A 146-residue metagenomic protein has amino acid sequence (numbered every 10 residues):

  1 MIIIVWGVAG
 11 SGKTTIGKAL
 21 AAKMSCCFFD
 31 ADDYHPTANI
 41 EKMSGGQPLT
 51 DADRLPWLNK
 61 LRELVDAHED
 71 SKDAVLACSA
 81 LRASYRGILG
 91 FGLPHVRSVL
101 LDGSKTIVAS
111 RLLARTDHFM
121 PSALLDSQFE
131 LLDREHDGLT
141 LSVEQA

Functional and structural regions predicted by a protein language model:
I2: Walker A (P-loop) ATP-phosphate-binding motif of ABC ATPase nucleotide-binding domains
V5: Hydrophobic anchor at the beta1->P-loop junction of P-loop NTPases
V8: P-loop (Walker A) phosphate-binding loop of NTP-binding proteins
S11, K18-E63: Conserved substrate/cofactor phosphate-moiety recognition/catalytic segment in nucleotide-dependent phosphotransferases
H35, L81-R82, S104-I107: Conserved nucleotide-binding/hydrolysis micro-motifs of P-loop NTPases
D70-A77, R97: Loop/turn-to-beta-strand initiation segments
G90-L112: Conserved phosphate-donor/acceptor-positioning beta-strand/loop module used by diverse small-molecule
A114-A146: Small-molecule kinase domains that catalyze NTP-dependent phosphoryl transfer to phosphate-bearing small molecules
